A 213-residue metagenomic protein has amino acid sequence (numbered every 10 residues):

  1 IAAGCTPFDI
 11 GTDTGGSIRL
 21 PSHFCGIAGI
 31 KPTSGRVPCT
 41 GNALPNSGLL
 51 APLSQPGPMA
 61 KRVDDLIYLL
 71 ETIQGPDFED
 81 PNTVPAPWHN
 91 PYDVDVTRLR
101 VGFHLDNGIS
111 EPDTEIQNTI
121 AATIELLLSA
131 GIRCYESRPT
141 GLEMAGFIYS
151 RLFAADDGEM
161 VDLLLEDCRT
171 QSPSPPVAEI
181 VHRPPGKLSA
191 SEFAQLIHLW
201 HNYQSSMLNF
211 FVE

Functional and structural regions predicted by a protein language model:
I1-H23, G57-R62, L70: Active-site-proximal alpha-helical scaffold in enzymes
G4, F8-D9, S34, I73-D77 (+1 more regions): A generic secondary-structure signal for well-formed alpha-helical elements
D9-A43: Glycine/threonine-rich beta-strand-loop-alpha-helix active-site module that forms ligand/phosphate-binding
H23-I27, A145-A154: Short low-complexity, flexible loop/linker segments enriched in glycine and/or proline with clustered acidic
K31-N118, G141: A short helix-breaking turn/cap at a secondary-structure junction
H89-P91, P112-R138, V161-S172, F193 (+1 more regions): Acyltransferase
D95-L105, L152-L208: Short helix-loop capping/hinge segments that flank enzyme active sites or metal/cofactor-binding pockets
I132-Y149, I180-R183: Short connector loops at secondary-structure junctions
